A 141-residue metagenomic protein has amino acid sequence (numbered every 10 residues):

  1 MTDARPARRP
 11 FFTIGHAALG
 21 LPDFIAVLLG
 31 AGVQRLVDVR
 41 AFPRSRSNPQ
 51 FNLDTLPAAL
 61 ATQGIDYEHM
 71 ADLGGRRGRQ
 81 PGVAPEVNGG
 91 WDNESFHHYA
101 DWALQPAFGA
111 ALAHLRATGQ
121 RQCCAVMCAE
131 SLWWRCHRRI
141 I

Functional and structural regions predicted by a protein language model:
T2-I141: Residues lining hydrophobic/aromatic ligand-binding pockets adjacent to catalytic sites
